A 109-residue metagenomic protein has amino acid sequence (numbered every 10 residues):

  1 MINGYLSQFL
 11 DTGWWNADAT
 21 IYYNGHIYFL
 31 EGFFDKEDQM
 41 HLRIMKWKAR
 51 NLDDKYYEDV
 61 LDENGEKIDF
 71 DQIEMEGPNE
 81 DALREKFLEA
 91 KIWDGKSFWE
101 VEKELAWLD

Functional and structural regions predicted by a protein language model:
M1-Y22: Negatively charged, low-complexity tracts enriched in Asp/Glu with abundant Ser/Thr
T12, A90-W93, L108: Surface-exposed polar/charged interaction patches
Y28-F29: Short, isolated positions in well-ordered beta-strands
F34-K96: Acidic, aromatic-enriched beta-alpha/helix-loop junctions
G95-D109: C-terminal charged interaction modules
